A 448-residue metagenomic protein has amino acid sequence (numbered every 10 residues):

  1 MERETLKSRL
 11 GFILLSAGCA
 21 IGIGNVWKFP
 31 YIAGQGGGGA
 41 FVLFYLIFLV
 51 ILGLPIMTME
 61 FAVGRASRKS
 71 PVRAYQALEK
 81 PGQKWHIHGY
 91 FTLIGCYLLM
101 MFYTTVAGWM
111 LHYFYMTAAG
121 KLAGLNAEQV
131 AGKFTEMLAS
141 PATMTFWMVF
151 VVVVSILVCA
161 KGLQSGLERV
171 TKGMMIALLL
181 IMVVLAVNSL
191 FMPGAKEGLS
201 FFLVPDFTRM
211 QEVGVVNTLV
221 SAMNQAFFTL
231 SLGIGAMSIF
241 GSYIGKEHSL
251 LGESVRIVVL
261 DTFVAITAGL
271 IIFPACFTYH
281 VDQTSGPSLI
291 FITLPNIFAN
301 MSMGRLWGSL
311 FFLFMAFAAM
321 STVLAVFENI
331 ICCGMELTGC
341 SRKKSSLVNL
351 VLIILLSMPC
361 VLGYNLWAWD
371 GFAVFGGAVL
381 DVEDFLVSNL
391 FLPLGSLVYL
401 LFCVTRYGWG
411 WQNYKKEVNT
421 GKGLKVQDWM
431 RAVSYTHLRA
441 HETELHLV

Functional and structural regions predicted by a protein language model:
M1-W27, I56-F61, R65-L78, G82-I87 (+1 more regions): Membrane-interface "cap" regions at the ends of multi-pass membrane proteins
E2, L6, M175-I176, L180-M320 (+1 more regions): Membrane-embedded translocation segments of transport machinery
G11-F48, G235-G241, L251-V255, V259-L260: Transmembrane helix-boundary motif of multi-pass solute transporters/channels
I32-G36, I87-M100, F150-G173, I239-E247 (+2 more regions): Membrane-water interface regions at transmembrane-helix termini and the short interhelical loops of multi-pass membrane
I32-Q35, V72-H88, V106-A160, Q164 (+3 more regions): Inter-helical loop and helix-membrane interface segments of multi-pass membrane transporters/permeases
Y103-L125, L179-P205, P274, P359-N365 (+1 more regions): Hydrophobic alpha-helical segments and their helix-loop junctions in multi-pass secondary transporters
M320-A325, S346-C360, Y364-N365, D381-Y414: Hydrophobic alpha-helical segments of multi-pass membrane transport proteins
T436-T443: Conserved small/polar residues in nucleotide/adenosyl-binding loops
